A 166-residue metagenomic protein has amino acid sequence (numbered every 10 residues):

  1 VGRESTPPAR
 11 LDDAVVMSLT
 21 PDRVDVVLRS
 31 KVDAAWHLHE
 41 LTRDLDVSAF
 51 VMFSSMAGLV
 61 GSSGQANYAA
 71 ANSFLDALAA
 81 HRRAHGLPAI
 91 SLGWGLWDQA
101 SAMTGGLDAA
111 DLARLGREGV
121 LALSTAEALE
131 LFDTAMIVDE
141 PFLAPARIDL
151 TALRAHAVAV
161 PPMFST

Functional and structural regions predicted by a protein language model:
V1-T166: 4′-phosphopantetheine-dependent carrier domains
